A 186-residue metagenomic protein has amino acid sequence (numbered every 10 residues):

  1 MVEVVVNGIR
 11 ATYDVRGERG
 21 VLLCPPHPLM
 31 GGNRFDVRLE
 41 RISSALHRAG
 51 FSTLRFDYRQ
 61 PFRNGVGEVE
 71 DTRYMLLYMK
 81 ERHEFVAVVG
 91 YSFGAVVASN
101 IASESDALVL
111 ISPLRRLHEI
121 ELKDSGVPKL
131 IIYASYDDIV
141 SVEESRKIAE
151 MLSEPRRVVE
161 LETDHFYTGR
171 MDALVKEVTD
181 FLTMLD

Functional and structural regions predicted by a protein language model:
G8, V15-D57: Short, surface-exposed "cap/lid" segments of acyl-processing enzymes
R38, F62-R82: Alpha/beta-hydrolase active-site loop
P61, L161-Y167: Histidine-bearing beta->alpha loop at or near hydrolase active sites
V89-A98: Gly/Ala-rich beta-loop-alpha elbow adjacent to hydrolase catalytic centers
S125-G126, L130-Y133, D137: Short beta-strand/loop motif that positions the catalytic acidic residue of the alpha/beta-hydrolase fold
S135-V140, H165-F166: Acidic catalytic loop of the alpha/beta-hydrolase fold
S141-E150: Short alpha-helix in the alpha/beta-hydrolase fold that links the catalytic acid
T168-L182: Post-His helix in hydrolase/transferase enzymes
